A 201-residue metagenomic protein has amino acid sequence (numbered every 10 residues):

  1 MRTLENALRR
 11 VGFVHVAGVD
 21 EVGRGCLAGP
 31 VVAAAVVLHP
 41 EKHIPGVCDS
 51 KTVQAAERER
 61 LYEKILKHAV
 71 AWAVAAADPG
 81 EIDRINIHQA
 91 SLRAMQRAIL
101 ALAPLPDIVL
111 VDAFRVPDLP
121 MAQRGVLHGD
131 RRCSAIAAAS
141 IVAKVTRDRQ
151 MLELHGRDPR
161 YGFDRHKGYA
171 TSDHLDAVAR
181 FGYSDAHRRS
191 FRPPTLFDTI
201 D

Functional and structural regions predicted by a protein language model:
M1-D201: RNase H-like, Mg2+-dependent phosphodiesterase core, and more generally RNA phosphate-backbone-engaging helix-loop
